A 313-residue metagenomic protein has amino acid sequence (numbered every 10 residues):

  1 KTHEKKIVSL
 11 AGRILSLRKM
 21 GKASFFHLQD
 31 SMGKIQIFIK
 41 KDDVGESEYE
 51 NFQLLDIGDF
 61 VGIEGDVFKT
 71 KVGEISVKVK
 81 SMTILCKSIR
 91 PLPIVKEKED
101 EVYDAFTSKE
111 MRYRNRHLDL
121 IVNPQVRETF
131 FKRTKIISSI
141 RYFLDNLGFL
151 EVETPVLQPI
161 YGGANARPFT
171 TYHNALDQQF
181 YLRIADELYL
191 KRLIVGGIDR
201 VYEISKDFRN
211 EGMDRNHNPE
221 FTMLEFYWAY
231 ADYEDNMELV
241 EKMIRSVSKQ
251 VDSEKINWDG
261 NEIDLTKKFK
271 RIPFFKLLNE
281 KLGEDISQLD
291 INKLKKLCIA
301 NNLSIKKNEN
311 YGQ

Functional and structural regions predicted by a protein language model:
K1-Q313: Class II aminoacyl-tRNA synthetase catalytic cores and aaRS-like
